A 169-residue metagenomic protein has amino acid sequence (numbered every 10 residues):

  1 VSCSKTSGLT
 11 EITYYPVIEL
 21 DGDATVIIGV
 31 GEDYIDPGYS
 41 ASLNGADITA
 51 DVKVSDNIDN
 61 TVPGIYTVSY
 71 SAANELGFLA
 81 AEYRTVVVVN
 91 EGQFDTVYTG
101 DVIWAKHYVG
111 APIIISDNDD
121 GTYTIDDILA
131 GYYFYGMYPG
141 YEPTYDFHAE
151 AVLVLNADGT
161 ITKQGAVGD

Functional and structural regions predicted by a protein language model:
C3-K5: N-terminal Sec signal peptide cleavage junction
E11-T13, V86-G92: Extracellular/lumenal mature domains of secreted and surface-exposed proteins
Y14-A46: Solvent-exposed, low-complexity, repeat-rich "mucin-like" stalks and linkers
E19, I27, S40, S71 (+2 more regions): Generic structural detector for well-ordered beta-strands
N44-A80, R84, V89: Serine/threonine-rich, repeat-prone extracellular segments and beta-strand-based repeat modules of secreted/surface
E91-D169: Ser/Thr/Gly/Pro-rich, low-complexity flexible regions
